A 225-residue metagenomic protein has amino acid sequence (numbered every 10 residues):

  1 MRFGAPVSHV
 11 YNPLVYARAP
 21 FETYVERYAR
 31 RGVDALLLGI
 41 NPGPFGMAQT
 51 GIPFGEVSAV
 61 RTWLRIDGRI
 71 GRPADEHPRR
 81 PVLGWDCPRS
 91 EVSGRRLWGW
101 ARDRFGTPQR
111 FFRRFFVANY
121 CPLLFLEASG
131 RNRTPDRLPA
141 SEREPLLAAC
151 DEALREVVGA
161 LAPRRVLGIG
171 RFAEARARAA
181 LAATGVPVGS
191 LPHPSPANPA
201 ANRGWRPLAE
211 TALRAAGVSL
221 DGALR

Functional and structural regions predicted by a protein language model:
M1-R165, E174-A175, G189, P199 (+1 more regions): A polyanion-binding, active-site-adjacent surface
R171, P194: Active-site metal-binding loops of divalent metal-dependent hydrolases
A177-T184: Short, aromatic/basic amphipathic alpha-helical patches
T184-H193: Short hydrophobic/aromatic-enriched beta-strand-loop microsegments
